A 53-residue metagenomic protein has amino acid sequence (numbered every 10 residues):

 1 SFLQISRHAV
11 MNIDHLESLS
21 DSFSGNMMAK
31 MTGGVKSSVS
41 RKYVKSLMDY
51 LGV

Functional and structural regions predicted by a protein language model:
S1-V53: Basic, polyanion-interacting recognition surfaces, primarily in bacterial LytTR/OmpR-type DNA-binding effector domains
